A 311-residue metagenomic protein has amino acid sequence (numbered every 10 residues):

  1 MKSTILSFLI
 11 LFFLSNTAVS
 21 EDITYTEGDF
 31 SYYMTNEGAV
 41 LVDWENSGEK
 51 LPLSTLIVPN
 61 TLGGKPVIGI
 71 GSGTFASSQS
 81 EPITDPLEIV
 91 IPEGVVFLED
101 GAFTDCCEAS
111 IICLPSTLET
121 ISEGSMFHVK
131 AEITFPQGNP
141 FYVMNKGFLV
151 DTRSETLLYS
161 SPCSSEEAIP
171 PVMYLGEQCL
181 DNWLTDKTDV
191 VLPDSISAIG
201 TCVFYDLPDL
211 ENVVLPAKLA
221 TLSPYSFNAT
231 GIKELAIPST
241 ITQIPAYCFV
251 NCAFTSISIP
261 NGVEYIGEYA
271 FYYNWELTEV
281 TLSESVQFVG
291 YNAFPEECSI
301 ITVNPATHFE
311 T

Functional and structural regions predicted by a protein language model:
T4-S15: Sec-dependent N-terminal signal peptides
A18-D22: Boundary at the C-terminal end of the N-terminal hydrophobic targeting segment
T24-S47: GGW-centered surface loops in extracellular recognition modules
D29, N36-G38, L51-I68, S80-F97 (+9 more regions): Structural signature of tandem-repeat unit edges
W44, D151-T152: Active-site beta-strand termini and strand-to-loop segments that position acidic
S47-G48, T74-S80: Acidic, Ser/Thr
G73-T74, D100-A102, G124-S125, Q178 (+5 more regions): Consensus positions within tandem repeat domains that build extended binding/scaffold surfaces
